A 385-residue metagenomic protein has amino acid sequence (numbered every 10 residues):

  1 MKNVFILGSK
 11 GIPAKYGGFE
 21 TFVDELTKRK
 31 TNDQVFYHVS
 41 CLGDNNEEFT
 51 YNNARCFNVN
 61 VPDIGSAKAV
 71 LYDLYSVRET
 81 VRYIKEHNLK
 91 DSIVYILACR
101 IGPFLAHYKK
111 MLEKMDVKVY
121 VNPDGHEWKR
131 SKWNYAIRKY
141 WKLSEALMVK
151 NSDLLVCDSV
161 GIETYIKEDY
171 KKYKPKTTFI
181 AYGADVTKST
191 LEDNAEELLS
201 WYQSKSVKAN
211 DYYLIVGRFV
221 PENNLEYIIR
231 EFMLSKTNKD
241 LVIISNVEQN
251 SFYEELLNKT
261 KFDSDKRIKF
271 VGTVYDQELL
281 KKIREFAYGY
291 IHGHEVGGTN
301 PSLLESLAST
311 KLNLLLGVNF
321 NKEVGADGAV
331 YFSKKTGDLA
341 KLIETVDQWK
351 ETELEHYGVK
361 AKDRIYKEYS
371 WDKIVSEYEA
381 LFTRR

Functional and structural regions predicted by a protein language model:
F5-L7, Y202-N223, I229-K236, V242: Conserved donor-binding/catalytic core segment of Leloir-type glycosyltransferases
C41-N45, A184, V216, D240-E255 (+1 more regions): Glycosyltransferase donor-sugar binding loop
V70-R78, D91-D124, G298: An aromatic- and histidine-rich active-site surface loop
I137-L155: Membrane-proximal helix-turn-helix segments that form the acceptor-binding/catalytic region of lipid-linked
K150-T177, A181-S189, L198: A short, active-site helix/loop in glycosyltransferases that binds the activated sugar's phosphate group
K282-G298, K311-L312: Acidic donor-binding loop of glycosyltransferase active sites
A329-G337, T345-E351: Conserved acidic donor-binding segment of nucleotide-sugar-dependent glycosyltransferases
E351-T383: A charged, aromatic-enriched C-terminal amphipathic alpha-helix characteristic of glycosyltransferases across folds
